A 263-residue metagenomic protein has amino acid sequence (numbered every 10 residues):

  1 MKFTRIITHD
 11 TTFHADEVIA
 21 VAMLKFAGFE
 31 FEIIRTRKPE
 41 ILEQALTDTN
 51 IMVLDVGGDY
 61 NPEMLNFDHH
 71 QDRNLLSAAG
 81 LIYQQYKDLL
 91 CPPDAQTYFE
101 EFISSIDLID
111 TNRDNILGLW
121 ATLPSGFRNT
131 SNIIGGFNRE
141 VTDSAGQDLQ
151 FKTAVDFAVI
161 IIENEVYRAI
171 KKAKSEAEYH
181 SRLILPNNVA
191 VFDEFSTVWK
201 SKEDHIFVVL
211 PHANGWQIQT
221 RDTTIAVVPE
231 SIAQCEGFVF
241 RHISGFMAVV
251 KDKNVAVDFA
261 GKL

Functional and structural regions predicted by a protein language model:
M1-E32: Short, extreme N-terminal leader segments that mark the start of a protein/domain
M1-T11, M52, L185-V191: Short hydrophobic beta-strand segments
H9, K25, E32-L46, I51-V53 (+1 more regions): Phosphate-binding chemistry for phosphorylated carbohydrates and sugar-nucleotides
H9, L54-G57, H69, D193-E194 (+1 more regions): Fold-independent oxyanion-binding glycine-rich loops and adjacent beta-strand/coil segments at enzyme active sites
E17, V21-A22, F29, T36 (+5 more regions): C-terminal accessory domains and tails appended to enzymatic cores
T49-G135: A basic- and aromatic-enriched beta-loop-alpha substructure that forms the phosphate/nucleotide- and DNA/RNA-contacting
